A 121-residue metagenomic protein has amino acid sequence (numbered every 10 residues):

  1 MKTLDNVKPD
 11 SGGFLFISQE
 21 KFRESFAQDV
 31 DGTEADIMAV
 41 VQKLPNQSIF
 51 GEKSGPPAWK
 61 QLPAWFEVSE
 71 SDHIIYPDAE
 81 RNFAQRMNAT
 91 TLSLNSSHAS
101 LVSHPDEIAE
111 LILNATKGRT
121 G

Functional and structural regions predicted by a protein language model:
M1-G55: Helix-rich cap/lid subdomain of alpha/beta-hydrolase
K21, I37, A79-N82, E107 (+1 more regions): Alpha-helical elements of Rossmann-like donor-binding domains used by nucleotide-donor carbohydrate transfer enzymes
P57, L101: Small/polar glycine-rich anion-binding or flexible loop at a beta-alpha turn
A58-K60, I74: Conserved, structured core segments of small domains
K60, W65-V68: Short beta-strand/loop motif that positions the catalytic acidic residue of the alpha/beta-hydrolase fold
E70-S96, V102, A115: Conserved loop-alpha-helix segment in the C-terminal half of the alpha/beta-hydrolase fold that carries the catalytic
V102-G118: Post-His helix in hydrolase/transferase enzymes
G121: Alpha/beta-hydrolase-fold serine-hydrolase catalytic core, especially in secreted/extracellular enzymes
